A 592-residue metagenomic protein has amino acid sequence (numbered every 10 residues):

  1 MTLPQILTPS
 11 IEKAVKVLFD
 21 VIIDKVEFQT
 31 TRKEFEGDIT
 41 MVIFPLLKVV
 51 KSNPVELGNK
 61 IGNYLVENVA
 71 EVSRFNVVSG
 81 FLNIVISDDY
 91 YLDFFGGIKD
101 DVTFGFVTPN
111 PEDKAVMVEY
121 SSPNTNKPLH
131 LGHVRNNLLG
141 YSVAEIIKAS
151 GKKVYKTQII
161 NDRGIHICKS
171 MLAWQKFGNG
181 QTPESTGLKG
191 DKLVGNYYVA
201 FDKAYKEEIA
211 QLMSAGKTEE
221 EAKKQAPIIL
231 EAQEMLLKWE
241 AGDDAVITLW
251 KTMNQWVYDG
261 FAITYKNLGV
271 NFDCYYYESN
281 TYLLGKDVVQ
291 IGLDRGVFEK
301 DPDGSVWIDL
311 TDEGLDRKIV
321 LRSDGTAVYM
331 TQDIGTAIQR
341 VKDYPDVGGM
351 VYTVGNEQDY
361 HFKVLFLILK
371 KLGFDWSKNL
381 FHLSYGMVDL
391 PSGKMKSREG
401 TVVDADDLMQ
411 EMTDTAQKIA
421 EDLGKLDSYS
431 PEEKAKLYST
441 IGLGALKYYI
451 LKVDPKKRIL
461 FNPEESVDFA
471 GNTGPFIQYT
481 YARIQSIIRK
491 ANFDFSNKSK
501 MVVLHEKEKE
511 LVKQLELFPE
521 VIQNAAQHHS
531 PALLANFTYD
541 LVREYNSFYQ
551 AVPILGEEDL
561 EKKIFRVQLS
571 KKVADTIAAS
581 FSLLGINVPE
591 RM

Functional and structural regions predicted by a protein language model:
M1-L92, T103, N110-M592: Non-catalytic interaction-recognition regions
D93-I98: Short, charged, solvent-exposed linker or helix-capping segments at domain edges/interfaces that act as flexible hinges
